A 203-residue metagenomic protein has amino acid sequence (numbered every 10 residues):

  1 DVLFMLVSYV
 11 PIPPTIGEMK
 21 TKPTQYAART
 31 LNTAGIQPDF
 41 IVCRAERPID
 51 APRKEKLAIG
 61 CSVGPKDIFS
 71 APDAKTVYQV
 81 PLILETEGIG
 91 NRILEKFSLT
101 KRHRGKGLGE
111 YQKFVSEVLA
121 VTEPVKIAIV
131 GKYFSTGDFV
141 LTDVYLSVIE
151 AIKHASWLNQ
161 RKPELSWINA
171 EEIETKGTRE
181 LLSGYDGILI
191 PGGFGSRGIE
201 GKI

Functional and structural regions predicted by a protein language model:
D1-I203: N-terminal beta1-alpha1 cap of cysteine-dependent amidohydrolase-like domains
